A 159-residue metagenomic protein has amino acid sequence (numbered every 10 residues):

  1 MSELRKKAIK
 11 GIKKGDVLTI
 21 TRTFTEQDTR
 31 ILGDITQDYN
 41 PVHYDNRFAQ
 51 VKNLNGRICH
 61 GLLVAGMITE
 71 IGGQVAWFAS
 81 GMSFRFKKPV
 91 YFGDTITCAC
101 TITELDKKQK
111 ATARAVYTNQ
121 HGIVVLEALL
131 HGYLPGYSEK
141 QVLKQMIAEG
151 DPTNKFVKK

Functional and structural regions predicted by a protein language model:
M1-D16, V90, T95-T97, T101-K159: HotDog/MaoC-like acyl-thioester-processing domains
M1-R57, G136, K159: Catalytic strand-loop segment that frames the active site of acyl-thioester-processing enzymes
I20-F24, F84, L130-G132: Generic detection of short hydrophobic beta-strand segments and adjacent strand-loop junctions
D34-Q37, E70-W77, Q120: Short, intrinsically disordered, mixed-charge
N46-Q50, R85-F86, E139-K140, A148: Residue-level signal for alpha-helical context at structural boundaries
Q50-T103: Hydrophobic beta-strand-centered segment that forms part of the acyl-chain substrate-binding groove
